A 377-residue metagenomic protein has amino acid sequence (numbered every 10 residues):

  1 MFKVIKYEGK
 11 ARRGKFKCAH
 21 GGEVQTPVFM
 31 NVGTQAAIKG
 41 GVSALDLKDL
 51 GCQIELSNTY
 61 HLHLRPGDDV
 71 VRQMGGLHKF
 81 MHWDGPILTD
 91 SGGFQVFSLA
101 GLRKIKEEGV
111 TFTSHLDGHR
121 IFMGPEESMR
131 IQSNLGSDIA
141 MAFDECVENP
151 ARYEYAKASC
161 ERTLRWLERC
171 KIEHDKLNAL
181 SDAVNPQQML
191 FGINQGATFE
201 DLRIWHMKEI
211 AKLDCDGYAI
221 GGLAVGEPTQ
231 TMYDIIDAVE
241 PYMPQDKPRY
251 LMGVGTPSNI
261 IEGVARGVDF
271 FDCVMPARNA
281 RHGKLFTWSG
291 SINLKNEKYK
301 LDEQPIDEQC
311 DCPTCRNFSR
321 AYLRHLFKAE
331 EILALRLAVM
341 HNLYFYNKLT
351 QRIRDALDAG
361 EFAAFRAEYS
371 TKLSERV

Functional and structural regions predicted by a protein language model:
M1-K15, V24-G33, G40-G41, D144-P150 (+1 more regions): C-terminal extensions of enzymes
M1-V184, E297-K300: Non-catalytic, usually N-terminal nucleic-acid engagement modules in DNA/RNA processing proteins
G22, E55, D90, Q132 (+5 more regions): Conserved, mostly hydrophobic/aromatic
E127, I131, L135, A158 (+6 more regions): A non-catalytic, amphipathic alpha-helix used as a structural packing/dimerization or gating element in enzyme scaffolds
G136, L167, K171-H174, N178 (+4 more regions): Structural signal for hydrophobic packing residues in well-ordered secondary-structure cores of soluble enzyme domains
E148-R152, K157, G217-L223, I332-L335: Glycine- and acidic
E161-L164, E173, L177, N185-I306: Glycine-rich phosphate/ribose-binding loops and adjacent secondary-structure elements that form binding surfaces
